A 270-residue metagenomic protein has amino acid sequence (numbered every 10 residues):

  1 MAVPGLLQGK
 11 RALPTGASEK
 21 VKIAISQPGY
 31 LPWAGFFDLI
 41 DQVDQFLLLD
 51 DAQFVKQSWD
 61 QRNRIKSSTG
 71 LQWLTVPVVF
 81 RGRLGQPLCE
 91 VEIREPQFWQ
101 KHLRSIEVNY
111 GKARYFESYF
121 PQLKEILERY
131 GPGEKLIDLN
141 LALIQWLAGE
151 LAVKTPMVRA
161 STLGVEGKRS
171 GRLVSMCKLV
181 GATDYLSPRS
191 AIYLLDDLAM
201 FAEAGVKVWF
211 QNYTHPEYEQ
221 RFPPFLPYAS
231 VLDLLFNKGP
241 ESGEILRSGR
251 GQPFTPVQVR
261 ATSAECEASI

Functional and structural regions predicted by a protein language model:
V3-I270: Residues lining hydrophobic/aromatic ligand-binding pockets adjacent to catalytic sites
